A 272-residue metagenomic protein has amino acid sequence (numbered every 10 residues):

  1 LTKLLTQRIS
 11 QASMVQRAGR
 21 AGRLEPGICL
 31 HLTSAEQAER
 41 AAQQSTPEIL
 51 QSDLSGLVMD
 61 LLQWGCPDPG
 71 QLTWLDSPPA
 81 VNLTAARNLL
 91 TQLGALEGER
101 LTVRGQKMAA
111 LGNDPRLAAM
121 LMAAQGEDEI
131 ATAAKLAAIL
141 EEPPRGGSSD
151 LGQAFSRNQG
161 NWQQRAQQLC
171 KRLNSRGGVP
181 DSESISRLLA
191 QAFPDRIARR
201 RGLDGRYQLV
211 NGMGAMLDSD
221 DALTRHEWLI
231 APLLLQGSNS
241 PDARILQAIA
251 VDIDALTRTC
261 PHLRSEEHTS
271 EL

Functional and structural regions predicted by a protein language model:
L1, A35-S270: Second RecA-like catalytic domain
T2-A41, S55-M59: Conserved segment of the helicase C-terminal RecA-like domain
